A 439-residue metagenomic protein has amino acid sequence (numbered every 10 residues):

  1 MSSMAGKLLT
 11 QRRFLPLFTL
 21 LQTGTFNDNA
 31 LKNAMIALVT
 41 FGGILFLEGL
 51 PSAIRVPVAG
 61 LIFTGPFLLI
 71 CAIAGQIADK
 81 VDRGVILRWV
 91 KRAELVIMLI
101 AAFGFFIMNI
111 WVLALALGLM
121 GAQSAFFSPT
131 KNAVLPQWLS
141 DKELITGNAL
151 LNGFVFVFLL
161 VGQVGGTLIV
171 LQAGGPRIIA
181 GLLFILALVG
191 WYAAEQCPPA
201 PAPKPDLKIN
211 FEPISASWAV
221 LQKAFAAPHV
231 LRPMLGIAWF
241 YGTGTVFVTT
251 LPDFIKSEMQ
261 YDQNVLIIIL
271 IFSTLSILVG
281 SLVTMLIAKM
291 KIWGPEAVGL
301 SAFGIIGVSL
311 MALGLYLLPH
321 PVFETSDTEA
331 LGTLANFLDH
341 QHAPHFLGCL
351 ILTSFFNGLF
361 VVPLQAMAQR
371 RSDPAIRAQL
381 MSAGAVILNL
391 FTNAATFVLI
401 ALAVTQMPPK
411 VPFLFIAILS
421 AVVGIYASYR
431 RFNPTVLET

Functional and structural regions predicted by a protein language model:
M1-L15, A200-G236, S257-E258, A330-D339: Juxtamembrane intracellular "pre-TM" segments in multi-pass secondary transporters
L15-N33, G60-A78, D82-I97, V112-L171 (+8 more regions): Substrate-agnostic recognition of the 12-TM MFS/MFS-like secondary transporter fold
A34-F46, A102-I107, V161-L183, S257-E258 (+2 more regions): Transmembrane alpha-helix termini and helix-breaking/packing motifs in multi-pass membrane transporters
A34-L68: Extracellular/periplasmic helix-loop-helix junction of adjacent transmembrane segments in MFS-like secondary
K80-L95, L286-I306, P408-K410: Cytoplasmic membrane-interface "Motif A"-like loop-to-helix N-cap segments of 12-TM Major Facilitator Superfamily
R92-M108, I306-D339: C-terminal ends and interior cores of transmembrane alpha-helices in multi-pass membrane transporters/permeases
A133, Q137, L183-I209, L318-F323 (+1 more regions): Helix-loop junctions on the cytosolic side of multi-pass membrane transporters, especially the intracellular loop
R177-E195, V411-S428: Symmetry-related core transmembrane helices of the 12-TM Major Facilitator Superfamily/SLC fold
